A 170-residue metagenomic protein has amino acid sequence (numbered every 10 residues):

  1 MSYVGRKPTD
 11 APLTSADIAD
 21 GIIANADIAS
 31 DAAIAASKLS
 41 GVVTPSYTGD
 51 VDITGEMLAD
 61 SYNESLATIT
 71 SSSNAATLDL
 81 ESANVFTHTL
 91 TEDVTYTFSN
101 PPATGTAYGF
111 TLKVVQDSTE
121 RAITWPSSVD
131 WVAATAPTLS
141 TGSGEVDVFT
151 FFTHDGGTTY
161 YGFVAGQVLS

Functional and structural regions predicted by a protein language model:
M1-S65: Fibrous stalk/shaft segments of extracellular and virion attachment machinery
A11, G21, E81, A103-A107: Short, surface-exposed loop/turn motifs at beta-strand boundaries within globular domains
T44, S71, S143-V146: Short solvent-exposed loop/turn micro-motifs enriched in small/polar/acidic residues
Y47, I53, S82, E145-D147: A generic structural signal for well-ordered coil/turn residues at beta-strand boundaries that shape enzyme active-site
G49, A76-L78, S99-T104: Short secondary-structure boundary/capping segments within folded domains
G55-S82: Predominantly extracellular/luminal regions of secreted and cell-surface proteins, especially disulfide-bonded
T89-S170: Acidic, glycine/polar-enriched metal-coordinating patches/loops that mediate binding to polyanionic ligands
